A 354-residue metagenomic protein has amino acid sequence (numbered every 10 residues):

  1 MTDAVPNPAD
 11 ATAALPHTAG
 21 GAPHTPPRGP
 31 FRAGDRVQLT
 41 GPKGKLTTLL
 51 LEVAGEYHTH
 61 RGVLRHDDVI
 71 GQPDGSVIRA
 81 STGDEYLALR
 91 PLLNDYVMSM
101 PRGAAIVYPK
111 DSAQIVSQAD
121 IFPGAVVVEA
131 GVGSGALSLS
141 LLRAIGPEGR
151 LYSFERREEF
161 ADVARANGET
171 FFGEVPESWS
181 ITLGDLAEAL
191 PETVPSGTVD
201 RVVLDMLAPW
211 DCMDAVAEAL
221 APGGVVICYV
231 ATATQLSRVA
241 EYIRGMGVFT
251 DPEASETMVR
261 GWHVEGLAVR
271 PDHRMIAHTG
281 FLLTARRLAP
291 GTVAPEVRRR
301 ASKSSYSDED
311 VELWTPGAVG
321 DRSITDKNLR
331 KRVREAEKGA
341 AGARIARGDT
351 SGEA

Functional and structural regions predicted by a protein language model:
T2-A80, V97, E241-A354: SAM/dcSAM-binding transferase cores
R28-G29, S99-S112: Conserved SAM-binding loop and adjacent beta-strand
F122-G133: Conserved class I S-adenosyl-L-methionine
A125, G149, G224: Glycine-centered, small-residue-biased loops immediately flanking beta-strands in adenine/cofactor-binding cores
S134-P147, E218: Conserved SAM-binding loop of SAM-dependent methyltransferases across substrates and taxa, primarily the Class I
L142-R143, W210-G224, Y242-R244: A short glycine-rich, Lys/Arg-flanked "PGG" loop and its adjoining helix->strand segment in the class I
F154-P209: S-adenosyl-L-methionine
G223-A231: Conserved beta-strand signature within the Rossmann-like core of class I S-adenosyl-L-methionine
